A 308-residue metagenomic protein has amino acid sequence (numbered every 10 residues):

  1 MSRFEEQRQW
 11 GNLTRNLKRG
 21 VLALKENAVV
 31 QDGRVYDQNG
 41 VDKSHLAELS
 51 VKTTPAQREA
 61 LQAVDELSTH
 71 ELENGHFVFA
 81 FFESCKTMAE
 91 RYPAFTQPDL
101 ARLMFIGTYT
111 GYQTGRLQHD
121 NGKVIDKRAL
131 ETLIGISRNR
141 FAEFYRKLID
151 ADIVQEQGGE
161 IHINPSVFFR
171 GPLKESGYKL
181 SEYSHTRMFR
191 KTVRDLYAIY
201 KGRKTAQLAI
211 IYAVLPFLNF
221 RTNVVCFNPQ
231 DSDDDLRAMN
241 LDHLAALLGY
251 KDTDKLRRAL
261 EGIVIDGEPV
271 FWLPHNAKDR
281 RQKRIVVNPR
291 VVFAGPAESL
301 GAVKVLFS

Functional and structural regions predicted by a protein language model:
M1-D120, G158, F168-L236: Short recognition helix of helix-turn-helix/winged-helix DNA-binding domains
M1-L22, E26, Y112-I163, N223-Q282: Winged helix-turn-helix DNA-binding recognition segment
D126, G159-S181, N276-S299: Short, cationic-aromatic polyanion-contact patches
